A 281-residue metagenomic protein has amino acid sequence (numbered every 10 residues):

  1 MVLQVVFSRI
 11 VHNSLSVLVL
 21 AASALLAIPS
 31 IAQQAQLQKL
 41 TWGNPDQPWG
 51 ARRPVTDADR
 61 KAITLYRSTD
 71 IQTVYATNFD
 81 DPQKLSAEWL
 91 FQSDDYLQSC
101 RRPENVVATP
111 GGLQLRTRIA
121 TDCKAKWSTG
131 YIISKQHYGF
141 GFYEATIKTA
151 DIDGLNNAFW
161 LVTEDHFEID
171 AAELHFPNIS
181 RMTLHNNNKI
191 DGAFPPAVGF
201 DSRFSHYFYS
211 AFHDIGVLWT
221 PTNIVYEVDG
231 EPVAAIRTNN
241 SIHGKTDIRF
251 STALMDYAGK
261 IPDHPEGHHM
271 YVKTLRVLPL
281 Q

Functional and structural regions predicted by a protein language model:
M1-V11: N-terminal secretory signal peptides that target proteins for export/translocation
H12-L18, G130, W219: Hydrophobic alpha-helical segments and their boundary regions
S16-A27: Bacterial N-terminal signal peptides
I28-A32: Sec/Tat signal peptide C-region and signal peptidase I cleavage site
Q33-Q281: GH16 jelly-roll
